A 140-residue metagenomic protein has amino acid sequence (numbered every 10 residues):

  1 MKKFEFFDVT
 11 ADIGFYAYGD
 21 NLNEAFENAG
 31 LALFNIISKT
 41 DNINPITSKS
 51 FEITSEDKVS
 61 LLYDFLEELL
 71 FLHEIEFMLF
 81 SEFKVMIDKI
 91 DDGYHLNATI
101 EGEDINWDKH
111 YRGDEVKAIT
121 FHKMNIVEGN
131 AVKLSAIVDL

Functional and structural regions predicted by a protein language model:
K2-N23, E27-L140: N-terminal intrinsically disordered, cationic/polar leader segments that include organellar targeting peptides
